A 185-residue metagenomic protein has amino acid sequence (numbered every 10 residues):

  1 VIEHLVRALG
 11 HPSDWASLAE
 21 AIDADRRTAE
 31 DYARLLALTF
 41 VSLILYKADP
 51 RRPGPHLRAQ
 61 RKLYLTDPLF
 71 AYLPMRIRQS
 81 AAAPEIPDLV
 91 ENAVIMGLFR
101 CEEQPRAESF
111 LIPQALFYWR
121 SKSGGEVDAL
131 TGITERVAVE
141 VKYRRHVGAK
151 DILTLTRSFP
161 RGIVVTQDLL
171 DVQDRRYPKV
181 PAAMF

Functional and structural regions predicted by a protein language model:
V1-E135: Accessory nucleic acid-recognition modules appended to NTPase machines
L130-V147: Active-site ExK catalytic segment of metal-dependent nucleases
K142-M184: Catalytic cores of nucleic-acid endonucleases
